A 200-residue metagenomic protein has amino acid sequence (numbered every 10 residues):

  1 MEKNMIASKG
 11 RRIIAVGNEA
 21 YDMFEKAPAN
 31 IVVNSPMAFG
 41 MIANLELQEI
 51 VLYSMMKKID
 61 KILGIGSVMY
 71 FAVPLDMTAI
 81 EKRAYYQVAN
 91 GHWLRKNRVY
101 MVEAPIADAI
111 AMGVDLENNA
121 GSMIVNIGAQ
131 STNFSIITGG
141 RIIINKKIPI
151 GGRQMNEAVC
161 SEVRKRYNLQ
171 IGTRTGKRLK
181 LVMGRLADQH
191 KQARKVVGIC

Functional and structural regions predicted by a protein language model:
M1-I127, S135-C200: Nucleotide/phosphate-binding catalytic cleft detector across ATP-hydrolyzing and phosphate-transferring enzymes
Q130: Conserved Rossmann-like nucleotide-cofactor binding loop
